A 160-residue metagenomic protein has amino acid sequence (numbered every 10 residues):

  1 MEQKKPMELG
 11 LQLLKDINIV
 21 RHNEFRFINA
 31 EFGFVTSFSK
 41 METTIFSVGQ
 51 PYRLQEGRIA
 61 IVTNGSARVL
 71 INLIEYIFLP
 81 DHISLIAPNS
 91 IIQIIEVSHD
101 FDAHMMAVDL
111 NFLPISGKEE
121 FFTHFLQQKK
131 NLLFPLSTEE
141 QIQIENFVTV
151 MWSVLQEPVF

Functional and structural regions predicted by a protein language model:
M1-A67, Y76: Generic protein-terminus/edge-of-domain signal
N64-L70, I83-S84, I92: Short beta-strand segments in beta-sandwich/barrel cores
L73-A87: Short acidic-glycine-tyrosine-enriched beta hairpin
I86, V108, L136: A conserved hydrophobic position in a structured secondary element of the catalytic/binding core that shapes
A87-I91, Q128-K129: Short acidic (Asp/Glu) patches
N89-N111, G117-K118: Ligand-binding loop in jelly-roll beta-barrel domains
N111-K129: Double-stranded beta-helix
F125-F160: Amphipathic alpha-helical segments enriched in hydrophobic/aromatic residues interleaved with Lys/Arg
